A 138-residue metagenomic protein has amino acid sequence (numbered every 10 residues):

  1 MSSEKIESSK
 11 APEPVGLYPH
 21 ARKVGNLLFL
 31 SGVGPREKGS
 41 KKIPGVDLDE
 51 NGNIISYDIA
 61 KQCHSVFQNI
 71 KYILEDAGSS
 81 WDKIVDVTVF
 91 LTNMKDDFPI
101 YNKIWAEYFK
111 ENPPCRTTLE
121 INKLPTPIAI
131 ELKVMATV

Functional and structural regions predicted by a protein language model:
S2-V138: Short, polar/acidic, helix-capping and beta-turn segments at strand->helix junctions that line the mouths
